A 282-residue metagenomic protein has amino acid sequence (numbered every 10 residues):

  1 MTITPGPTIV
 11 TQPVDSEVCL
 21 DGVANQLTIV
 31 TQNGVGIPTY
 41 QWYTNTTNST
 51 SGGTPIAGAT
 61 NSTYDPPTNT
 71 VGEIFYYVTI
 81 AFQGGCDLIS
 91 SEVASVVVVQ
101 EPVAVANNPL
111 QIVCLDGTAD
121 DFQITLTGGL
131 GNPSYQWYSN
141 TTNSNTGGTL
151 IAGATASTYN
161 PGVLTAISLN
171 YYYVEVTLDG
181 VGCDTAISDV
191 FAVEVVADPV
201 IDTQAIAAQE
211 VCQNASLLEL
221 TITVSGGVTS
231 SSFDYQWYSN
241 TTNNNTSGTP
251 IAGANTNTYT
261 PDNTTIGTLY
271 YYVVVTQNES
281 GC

Functional and structural regions predicted by a protein language model:
M1-P5, A94-Q100, F191-A197: Interdomain boundary/hinge segments at the C-termini of tandem beta-sandwich modules
P5-Q12, Q100-P109, A197-I206: Proline-enriched interdomain boundary motifs that mark the N-terminal boundary and often initiate the first structured
S16-V23, Q111-T118, Q209-S216: Short, solvent-exposed loop/linker segments at the N-terminal edge of repeated beta-sheet extracellular domains
G22-Q32, T118-T127, A215-G226: A short beta-strand segment in extracellular, disulfide-stabilized domains
N33-T44, G128-S139, G226-S239: Solvent-exposed loop segments of extracellular immunoglobulin-like
Q41, F75-A81, Q136-Y138, Y171-T177 (+1 more regions): Extracellular recognition modules
T44-T68, S139-L164, S239-N263: Surface-exposed, flexible coil segments in extracellular/virion-facing regions
A81-D87, T177-D184, T276-C282: Short, solvent-exposed loop/turn segments at the edges of extracellular beta-sandwich modules
